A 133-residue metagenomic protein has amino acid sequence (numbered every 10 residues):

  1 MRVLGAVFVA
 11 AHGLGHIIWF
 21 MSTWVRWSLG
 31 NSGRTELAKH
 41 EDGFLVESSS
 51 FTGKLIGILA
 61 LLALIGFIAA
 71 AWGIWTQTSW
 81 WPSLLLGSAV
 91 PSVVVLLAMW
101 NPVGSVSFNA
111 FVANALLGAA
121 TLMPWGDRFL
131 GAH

Functional and structural regions predicted by a protein language model:
M1-H133: Membrane-interface extramembranous regions
